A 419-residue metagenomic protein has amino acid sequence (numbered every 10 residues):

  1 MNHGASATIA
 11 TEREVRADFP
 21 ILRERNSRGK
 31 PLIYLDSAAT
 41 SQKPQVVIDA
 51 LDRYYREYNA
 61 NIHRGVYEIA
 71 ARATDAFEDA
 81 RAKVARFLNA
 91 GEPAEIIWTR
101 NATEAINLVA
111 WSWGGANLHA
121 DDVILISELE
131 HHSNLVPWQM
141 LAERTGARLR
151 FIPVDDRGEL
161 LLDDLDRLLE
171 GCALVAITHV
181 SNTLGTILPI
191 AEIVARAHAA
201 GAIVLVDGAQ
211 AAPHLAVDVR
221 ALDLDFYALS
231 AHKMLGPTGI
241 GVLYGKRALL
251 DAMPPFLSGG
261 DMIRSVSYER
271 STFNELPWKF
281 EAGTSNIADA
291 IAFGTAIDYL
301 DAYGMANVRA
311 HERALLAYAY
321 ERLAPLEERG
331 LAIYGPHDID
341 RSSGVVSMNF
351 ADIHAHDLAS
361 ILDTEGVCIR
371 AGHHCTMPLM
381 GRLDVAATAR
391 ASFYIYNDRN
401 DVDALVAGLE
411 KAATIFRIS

Functional and structural regions predicted by a protein language model:
M1-S419: Pyridoxal 5′-phosphate
